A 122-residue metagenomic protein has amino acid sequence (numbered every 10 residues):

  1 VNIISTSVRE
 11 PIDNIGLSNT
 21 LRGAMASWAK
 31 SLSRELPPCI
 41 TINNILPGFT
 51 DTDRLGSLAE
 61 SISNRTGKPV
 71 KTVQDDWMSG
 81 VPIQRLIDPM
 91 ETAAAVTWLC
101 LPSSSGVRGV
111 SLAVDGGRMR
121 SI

Functional and structural regions predicted by a protein language model:
V1, N43, V110: Rossmann-like NAD(H)/NADP(H) cofactor-binding core
V1-M25, A29-P38, G48-T50: Catalytic loop of short-chain dehydrogenase/reductase
E10, R85, T97, R108-I122: Short C-terminal tail/terminal secondary-structure segment of NAD(P)H-dependent dehydrogenase/reductase domains
P37-T41, V107-G109: Short, small/polar-rich loop/turn modules that mediate ligand/substrate recognition or access, typified
T41-D51, C100, A113-D115: Conserved SDR Rossmann-fold cofactor-binding beta-strand/turn motif
P47-S61: Short, flexible catalytic-loop segment of classical short-chain dehydrogenase/reductase
T66-V70, V81-T92: A conserved structural motif in NAD(P)-dependent oxidoreductases
T92-A93, L99: Non-catalytic, hydrophobic alpha-helical segments
